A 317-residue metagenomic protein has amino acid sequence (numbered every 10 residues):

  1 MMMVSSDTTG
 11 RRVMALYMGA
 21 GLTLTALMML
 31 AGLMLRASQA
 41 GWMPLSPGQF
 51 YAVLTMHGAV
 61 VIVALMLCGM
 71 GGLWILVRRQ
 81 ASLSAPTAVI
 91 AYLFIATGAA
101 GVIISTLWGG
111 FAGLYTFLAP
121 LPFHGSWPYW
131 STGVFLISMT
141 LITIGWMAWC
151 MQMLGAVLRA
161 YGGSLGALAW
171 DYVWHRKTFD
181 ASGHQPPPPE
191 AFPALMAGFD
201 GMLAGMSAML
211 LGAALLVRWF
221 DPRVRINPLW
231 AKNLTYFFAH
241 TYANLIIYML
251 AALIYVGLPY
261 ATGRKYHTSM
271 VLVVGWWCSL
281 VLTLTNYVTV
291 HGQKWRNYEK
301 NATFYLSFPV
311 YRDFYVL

Functional and structural regions predicted by a protein language model:
M1, M43-P44, N227: Short amphipathic alpha-helical surface micro-motifs
M1-T9: Short, Lys/Arg-rich, polar N-terminal cytosolic tail immediately upstream of the first transmembrane signal-anchor
V13-G41, G48-P120, G125-Y161, L165-R176 (+4 more regions): Hydrophobic cores of alpha-helical transmembrane segments in multi-pass integral membrane proteins
S46, E299-A302: Glycine/proline-enriched, intrinsically flexible loops and inter-domain linkers
D180-H184: Long intrinsically disordered, low-complexity regulatory regions enriched in proline and serine/threonine that occur
